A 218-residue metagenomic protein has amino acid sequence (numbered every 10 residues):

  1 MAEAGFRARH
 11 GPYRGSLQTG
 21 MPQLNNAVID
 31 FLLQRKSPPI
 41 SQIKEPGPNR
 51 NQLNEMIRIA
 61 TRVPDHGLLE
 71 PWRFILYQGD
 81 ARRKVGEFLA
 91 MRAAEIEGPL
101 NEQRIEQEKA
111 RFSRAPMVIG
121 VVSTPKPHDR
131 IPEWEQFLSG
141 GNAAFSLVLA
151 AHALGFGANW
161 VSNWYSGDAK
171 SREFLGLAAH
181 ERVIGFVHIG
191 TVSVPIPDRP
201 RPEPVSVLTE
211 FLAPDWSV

Functional and structural regions predicted by a protein language model:
A2-R114, V218: N-terminal amphipathic, basic helical "cap/leader" segment at the start of enzyme domains
F31, L76, V118-G120, F186-H188 (+2 more regions): Conserved hydrophobic/aromatic beta-strand scaffold that supports enzyme active sites
A60, I119, P125-F174: Small-aliphatic-rich amphipathic alpha-helix that forms the alpha element of a beta-alpha
G79, K170-S171, L177-A178: Short Asp/Glu-rich motifs
A94, S113-K126: Acidic-glycine-rich active-site phosphate/pyrophosphate-binding loop
L175-P200: A glycine-rich helix N-cap at a beta->alpha junction
D198-V218: Phosphate/diphosphate-binding glycine-rich loops and adjacent basic-rich segments that engage nucleotide
